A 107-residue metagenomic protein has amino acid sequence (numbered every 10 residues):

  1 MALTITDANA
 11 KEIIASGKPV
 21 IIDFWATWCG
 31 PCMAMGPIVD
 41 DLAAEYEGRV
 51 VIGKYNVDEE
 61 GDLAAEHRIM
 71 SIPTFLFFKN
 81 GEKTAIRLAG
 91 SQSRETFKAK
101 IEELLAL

Functional and structural regions predicted by a protein language model:
L3-P19: A short beta-strand-turn-helix
I5, F24, G36-A43, E47-D62: Thiol-based oxidoreductase modules, predominantly thioredoxin-like and allied folds used for disulfide exchange
E12-I13, L63-E66, K100: CheY-like receiver
G17-K18, W25-W28, S71: Short pre-active-site segment immediately N-terminal to redox-active cysteine/selenocysteine motifs in thiol-based
D23-W25, F77: Structural cue for short, hydrophobic secondary-structure segments
C29-C32, F75: The canonical Cys-X-X-Cys-His
G61, H67-L76: Structural micro-motif
F77-L107: Non-catalytic, surface beta->alpha helical segment in thiol-disulfide oxidoreductase systems
